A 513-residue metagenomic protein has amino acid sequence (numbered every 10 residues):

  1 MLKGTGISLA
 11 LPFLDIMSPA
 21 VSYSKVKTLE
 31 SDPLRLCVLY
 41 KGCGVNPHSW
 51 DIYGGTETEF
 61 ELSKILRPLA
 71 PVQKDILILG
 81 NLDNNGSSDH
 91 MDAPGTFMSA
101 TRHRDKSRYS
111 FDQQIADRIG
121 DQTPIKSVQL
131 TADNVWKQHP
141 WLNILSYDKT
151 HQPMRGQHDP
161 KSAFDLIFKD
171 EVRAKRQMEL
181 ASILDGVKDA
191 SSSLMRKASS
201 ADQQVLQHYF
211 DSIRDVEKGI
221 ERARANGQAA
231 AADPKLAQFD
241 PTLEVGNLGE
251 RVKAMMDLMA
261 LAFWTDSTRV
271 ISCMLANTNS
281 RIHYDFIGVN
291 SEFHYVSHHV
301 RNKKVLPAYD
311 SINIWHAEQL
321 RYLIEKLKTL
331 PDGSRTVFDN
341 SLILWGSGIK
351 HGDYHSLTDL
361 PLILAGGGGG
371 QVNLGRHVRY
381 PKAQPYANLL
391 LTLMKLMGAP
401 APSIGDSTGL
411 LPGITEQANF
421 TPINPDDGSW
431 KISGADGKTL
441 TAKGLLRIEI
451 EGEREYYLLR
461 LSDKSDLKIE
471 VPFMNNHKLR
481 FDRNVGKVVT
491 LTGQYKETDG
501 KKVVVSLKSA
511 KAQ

Functional and structural regions predicted by a protein language model:
M1-F420: Ligand-binding pockets and gating/stacking loops
F60-L62, I469-R480: N-terminal post-signal-peptidase region of extra-cytosolic proteins
F420-G437: Short boundary/loop segments of OB/S1/cold-shock single-stranded nucleic-acid-binding domains
D436-E453: Structural detector for short beta-strands of small beta-barrel domains
E453-V471: OB-fold (S1/OB) nucleic-acid-binding surfaces
N476-L491: Short nucleic-acid-contacting surface segments enriched for D/E, G, S/T with interspersed K/R
E497-Q513: OB-fold/S1-family single-stranded nucleic acid-binding modules
